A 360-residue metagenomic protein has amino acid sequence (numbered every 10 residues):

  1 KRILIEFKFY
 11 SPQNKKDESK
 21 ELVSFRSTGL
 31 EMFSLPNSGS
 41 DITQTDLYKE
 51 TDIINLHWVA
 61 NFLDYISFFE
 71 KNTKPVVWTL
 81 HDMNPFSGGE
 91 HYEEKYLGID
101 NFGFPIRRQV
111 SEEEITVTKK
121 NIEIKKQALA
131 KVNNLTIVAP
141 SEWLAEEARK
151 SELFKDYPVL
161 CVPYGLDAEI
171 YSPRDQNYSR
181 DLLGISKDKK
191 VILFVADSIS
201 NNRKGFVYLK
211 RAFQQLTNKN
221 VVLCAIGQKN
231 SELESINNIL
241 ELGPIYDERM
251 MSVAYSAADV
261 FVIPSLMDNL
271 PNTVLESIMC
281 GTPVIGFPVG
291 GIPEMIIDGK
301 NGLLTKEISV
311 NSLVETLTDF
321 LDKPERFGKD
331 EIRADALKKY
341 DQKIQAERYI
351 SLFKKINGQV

Functional and structural regions predicted by a protein language model:
E70-K71, N84, Y96-V138, E152-Y157: Membrane-proximal helix-turn-helix segments that form the acceptor-binding/catalytic region of lipid-linked
S186-K204, K210-F213: Conserved donor-binding/catalytic core segment of Leloir-type glycosyltransferases
G227-S252: Nucleotide-activated donor-binding/catalytic signature segment of Leloir-type glycosyltransferases, i.e., the conserved
V253-A258: Short alpha-helical donor nucleotide-sugar binding micro-motif in glycosyltransferases
L266: Aromatic "clamp/platform" in nucleotide-sugar-dependent glycosyltransferases that forms part of the donor/acceptor
P283-G286: Short hydrophobic beta-strand element within catalytic cores of glycosyltransferases and related nucleotide-activated
D298-G299, L303-V310, T318-E325: Conserved acidic donor-binding segment of nucleotide-sugar-dependent glycosyltransferases
N301, R326-K339, R348-S351: A short, well-ordered alpha-helix in the C-terminal region of glycosyltransferases
